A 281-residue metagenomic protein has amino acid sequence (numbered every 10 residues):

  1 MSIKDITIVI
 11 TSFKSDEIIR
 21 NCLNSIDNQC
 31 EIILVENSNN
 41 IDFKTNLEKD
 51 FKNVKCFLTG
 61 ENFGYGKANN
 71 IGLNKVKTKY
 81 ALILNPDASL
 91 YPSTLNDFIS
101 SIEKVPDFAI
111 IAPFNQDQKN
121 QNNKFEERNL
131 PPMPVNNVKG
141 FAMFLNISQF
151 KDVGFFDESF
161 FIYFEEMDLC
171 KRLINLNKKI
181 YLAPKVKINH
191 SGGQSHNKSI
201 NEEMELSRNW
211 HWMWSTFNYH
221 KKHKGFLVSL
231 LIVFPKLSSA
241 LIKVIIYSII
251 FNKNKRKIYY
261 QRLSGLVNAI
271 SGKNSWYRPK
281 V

Functional and structural regions predicted by a protein language model:
S12-N28: Short, well-formed alpha-helical segments that are part of the catalytic scaffolds of diverse glycosyltransferases
S25, E36-T45: A conserved acidic beta->alpha catalytic loop
C30-N39, F57-T59: Short beta-strand/loop segment that forms part of the nucleotide-sugar
T59-V76: Glycine-rich, basic loop-to-helix element that forms the pyrophosphate-binding segment of sugar-nucleotide handling
A81: Short aromatic/hydrophobic "clamp" motif used to bind/position activated sugar donors
Y91-N123: Conserved donor NDP-sugar-binding/catalytic core segment of glycosyltransferases
A142-L145, Q149-G154, S159-N189: A short, conserved alpha-helix in the catalytic core of glycosyltransferases
S207, H211-S215, F226-V281: Non-catalytic, C-terminal membrane-associated alpha-helical segments of glycosyltransferases
